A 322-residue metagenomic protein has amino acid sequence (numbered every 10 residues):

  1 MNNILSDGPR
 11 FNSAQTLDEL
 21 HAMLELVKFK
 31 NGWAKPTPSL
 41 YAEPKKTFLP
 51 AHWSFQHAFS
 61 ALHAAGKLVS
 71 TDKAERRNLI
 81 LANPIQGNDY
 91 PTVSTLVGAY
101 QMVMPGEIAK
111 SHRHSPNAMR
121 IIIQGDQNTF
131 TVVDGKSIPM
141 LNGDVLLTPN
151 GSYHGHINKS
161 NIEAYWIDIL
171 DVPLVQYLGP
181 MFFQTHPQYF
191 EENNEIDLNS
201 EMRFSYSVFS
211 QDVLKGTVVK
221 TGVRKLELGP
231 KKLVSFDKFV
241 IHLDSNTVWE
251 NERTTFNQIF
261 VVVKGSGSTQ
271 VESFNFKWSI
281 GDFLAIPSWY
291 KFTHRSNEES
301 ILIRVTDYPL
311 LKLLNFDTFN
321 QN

Functional and structural regions predicted by a protein language model:
N2-L49, W53-S54, F236, I241-N322: C-terminal functional regions that serve as terminal interaction/effector modules
N2-V93, F182-F239, N322: A short, N-terminal "cap"/entry segment at the start of jelly-roll beta-barrel domains of the cupin/DSBH fold
N78-N88, L96-H114, D237-T254: Conserved short histidine dyad/triad with adjacent acidic residue
D89-Y90, A109-S115, I157-I162, W249-N257 (+1 more regions): Short, low-complexity cationic-aromatic patches
V97, N117-M119, T129, V223-L243 (+2 more regions): Intrinsic, low-complexity N-terminal interaction/targeting segments
M104, I108-N142, R253-I280: A short beta-strand-loop-beta hairpin characteristic of the jelly-roll/cupin
M104, P139-S160, W166-D171, W278-E298 (+1 more regions): Conserved metal-binding segment of the jelly-roll/cupin
M119-I123, L147, N161-P180, E298-T318: A short hydrophobic beta-strand segment most commonly corresponding to one strand of the jelly-roll/cupin
